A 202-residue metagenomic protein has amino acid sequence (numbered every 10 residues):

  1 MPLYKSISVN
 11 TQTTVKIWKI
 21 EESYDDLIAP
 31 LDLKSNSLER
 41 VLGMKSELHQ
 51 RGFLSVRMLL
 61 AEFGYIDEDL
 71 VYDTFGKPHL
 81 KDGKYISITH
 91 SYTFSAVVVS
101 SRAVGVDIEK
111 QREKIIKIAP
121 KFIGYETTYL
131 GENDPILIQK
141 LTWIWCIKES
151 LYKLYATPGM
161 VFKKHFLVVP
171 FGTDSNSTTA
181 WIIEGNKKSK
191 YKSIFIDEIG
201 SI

Functional and structural regions predicted by a protein language model:
M1-I202: Core catalytic alpha/beta fold that binds nucleotide/phospho-ligands
